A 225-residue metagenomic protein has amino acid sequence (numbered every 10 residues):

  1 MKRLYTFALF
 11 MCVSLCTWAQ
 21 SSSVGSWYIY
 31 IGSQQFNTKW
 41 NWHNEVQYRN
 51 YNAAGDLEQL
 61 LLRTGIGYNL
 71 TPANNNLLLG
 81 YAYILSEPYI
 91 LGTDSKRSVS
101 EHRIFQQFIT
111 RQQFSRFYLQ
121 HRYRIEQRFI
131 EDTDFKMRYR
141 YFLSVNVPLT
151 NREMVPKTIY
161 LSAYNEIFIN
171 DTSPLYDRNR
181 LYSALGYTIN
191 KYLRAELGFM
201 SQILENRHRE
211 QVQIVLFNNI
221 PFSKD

Functional and structural regions predicted by a protein language model:
M1-S26, D225: Bacterial Sec-dependent N-terminal signal peptides
Q20-I84: Start-of-domain marker
S22, T38-K39, T71-N74, Q113-Y118 (+3 more regions): Short loop/turn motifs that connect adjacent beta-strands in outer-membrane beta-barrel proteins
V24-S26, E58-L60, S100-I104, F135-Y141 (+2 more regions): Residues that define the transmembrane beta-barrel architecture of outer-membrane proteins
W42-N44, L62, N75-L79, L119-Y123 (+5 more regions): Transmembrane beta-strands of outer-membrane beta-barrel proteins
V46-N52, L70, Y81-E87, Q112-F114 (+5 more regions): Transmembrane beta-strands of outer-membrane beta-barrel pores
G67-Y89, S98-E131, M137-S144: Gram-negative (and chloroplast) outer-membrane scaffold detector with strong preference for beta-barrel transmembrane
F108, L143, E210-D225: Outer-membrane beta-barrel "beta-signal"
